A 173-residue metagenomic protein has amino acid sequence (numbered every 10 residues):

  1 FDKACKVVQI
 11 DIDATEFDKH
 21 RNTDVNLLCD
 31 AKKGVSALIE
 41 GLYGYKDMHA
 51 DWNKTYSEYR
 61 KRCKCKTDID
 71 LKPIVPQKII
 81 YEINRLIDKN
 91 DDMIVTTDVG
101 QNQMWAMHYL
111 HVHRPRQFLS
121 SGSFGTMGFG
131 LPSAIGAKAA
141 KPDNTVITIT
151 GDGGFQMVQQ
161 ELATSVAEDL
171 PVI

Functional and structural regions predicted by a protein language model:
F1, A37, Y59-K61, N144-T145: Short secondary-structure transition/capping segments
F1-A4, I39-H49, M93-G100, T126 (+1 more regions): Phosphate-binding glycine-rich loops and adjacent basic patches that engage nucleotide phosphates, nucleic-acid
F1-T55: Glycine-rich, acidic loop regions that bind phosphate or pyrophosphate groups
Q9, V95-T97, T148: Structural beta-sheet core signal
D13, G100, G154: Catalytic metal-binding/acid-base residues of hydrolase active sites
F17-L38, M104-I173: Thiamine diphosphate
G41, Y45, L86-K89, A140 (+1 more regions): Alpha-helix C-cap/termination motif
S57-K138, D143: Active-site diphosphate/adenylate-binding microenvironment
